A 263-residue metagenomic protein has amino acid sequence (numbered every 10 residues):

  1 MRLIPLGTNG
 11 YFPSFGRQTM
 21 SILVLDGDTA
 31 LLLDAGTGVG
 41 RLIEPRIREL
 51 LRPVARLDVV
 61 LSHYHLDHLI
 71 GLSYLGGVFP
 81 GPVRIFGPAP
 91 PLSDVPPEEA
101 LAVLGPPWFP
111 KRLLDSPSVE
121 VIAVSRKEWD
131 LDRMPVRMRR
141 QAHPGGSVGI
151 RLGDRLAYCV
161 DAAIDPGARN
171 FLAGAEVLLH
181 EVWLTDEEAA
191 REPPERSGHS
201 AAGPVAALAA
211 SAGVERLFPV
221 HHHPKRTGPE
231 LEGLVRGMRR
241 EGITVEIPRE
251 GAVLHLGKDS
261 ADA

Functional and structural regions predicted by a protein language model:
M1-Y158, L231-D262: Binuclear metal-dependent hydrolase catalytic cores
G36-T37, D161, W183-L184: Short glycine-/small-residue-rich Rossmann-like dinucleotide-binding loops
H63, D161, H221: Active-site glycine-centered loops adjacent to acidic/histidine catalytic or metal-binding residues that shape
D161, L172, L178, K258-A263: Polar low-complexity intrinsically disordered regions
I164-G251: Cap/insert and terminal regions of metallo-dependent hydrolase folds
